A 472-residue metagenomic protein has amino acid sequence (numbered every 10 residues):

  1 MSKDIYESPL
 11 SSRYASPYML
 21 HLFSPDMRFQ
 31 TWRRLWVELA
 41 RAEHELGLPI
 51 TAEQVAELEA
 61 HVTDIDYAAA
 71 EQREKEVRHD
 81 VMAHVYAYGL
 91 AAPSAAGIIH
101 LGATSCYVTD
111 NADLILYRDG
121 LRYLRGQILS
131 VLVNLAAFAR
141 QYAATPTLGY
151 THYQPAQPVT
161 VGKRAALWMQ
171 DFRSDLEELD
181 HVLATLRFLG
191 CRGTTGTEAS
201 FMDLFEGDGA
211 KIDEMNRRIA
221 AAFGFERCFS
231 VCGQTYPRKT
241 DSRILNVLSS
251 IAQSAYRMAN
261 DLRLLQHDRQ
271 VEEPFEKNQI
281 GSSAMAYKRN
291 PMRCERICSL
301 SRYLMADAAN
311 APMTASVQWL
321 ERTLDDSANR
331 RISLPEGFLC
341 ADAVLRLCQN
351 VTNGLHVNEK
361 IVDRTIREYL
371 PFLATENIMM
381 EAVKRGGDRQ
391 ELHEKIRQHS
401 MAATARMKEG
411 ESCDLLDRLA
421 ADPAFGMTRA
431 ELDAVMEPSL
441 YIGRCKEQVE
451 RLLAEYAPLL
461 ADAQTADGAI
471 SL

Functional and structural regions predicted by a protein language model:
S2-M202, G207-R218, G281-S282, M292-R296 (+5 more regions): A helix-coil-helix interface module used to build multimeric assemblies and to scaffold catalytic/cofactor sites
R78-V81, A92, I128, L132-L135 (+6 more regions): Alpha-helical transition-metal enzyme core signature, strongest for iron centers
R140-G162, E272-K288, E321-A328, N353-L373: Glycine-rich cofactor-pocket loops
K163, S242-S250, N377-R385: Short, well-ordered beta-strand elements within core beta-sheets of diverse protein domains
G209-Q234: Active-site-adjacent "gating/activation" loops or surface patches in catalytic cores
T235-Q270, Q279-C340: A conserved active-site cap/scaffold subdomain adjacent to cofactor or substrate pockets
E272, K395-M401: Active/binding-pocket-proximal capping segment
Y303-R389, K395: Long, amphipathic alpha-helical stalk/connector segments used for oligomerization, subunit docking, or mechanical
